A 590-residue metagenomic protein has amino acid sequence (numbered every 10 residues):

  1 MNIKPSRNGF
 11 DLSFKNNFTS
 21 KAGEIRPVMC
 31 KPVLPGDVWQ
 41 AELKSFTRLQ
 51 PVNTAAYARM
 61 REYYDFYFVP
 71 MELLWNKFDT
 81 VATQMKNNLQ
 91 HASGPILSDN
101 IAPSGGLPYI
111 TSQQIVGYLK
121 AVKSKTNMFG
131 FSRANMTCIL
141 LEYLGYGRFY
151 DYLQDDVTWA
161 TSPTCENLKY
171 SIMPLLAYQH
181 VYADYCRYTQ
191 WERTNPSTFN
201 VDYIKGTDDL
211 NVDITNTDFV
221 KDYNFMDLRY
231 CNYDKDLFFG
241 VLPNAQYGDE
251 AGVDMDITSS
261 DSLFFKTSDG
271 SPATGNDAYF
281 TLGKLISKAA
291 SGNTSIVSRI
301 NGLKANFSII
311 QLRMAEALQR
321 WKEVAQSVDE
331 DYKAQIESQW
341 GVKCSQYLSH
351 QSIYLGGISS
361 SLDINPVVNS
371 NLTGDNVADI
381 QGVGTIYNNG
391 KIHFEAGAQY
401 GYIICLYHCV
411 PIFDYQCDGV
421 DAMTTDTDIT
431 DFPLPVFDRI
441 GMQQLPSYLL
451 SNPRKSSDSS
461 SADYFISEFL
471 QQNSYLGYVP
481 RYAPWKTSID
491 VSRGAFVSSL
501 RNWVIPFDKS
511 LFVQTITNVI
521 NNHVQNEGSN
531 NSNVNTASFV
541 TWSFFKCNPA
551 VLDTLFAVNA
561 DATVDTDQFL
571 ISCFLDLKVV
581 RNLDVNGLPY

Functional and structural regions predicted by a protein language model:
M1-Y590: Intrinsically disordered, low-complexity segments
